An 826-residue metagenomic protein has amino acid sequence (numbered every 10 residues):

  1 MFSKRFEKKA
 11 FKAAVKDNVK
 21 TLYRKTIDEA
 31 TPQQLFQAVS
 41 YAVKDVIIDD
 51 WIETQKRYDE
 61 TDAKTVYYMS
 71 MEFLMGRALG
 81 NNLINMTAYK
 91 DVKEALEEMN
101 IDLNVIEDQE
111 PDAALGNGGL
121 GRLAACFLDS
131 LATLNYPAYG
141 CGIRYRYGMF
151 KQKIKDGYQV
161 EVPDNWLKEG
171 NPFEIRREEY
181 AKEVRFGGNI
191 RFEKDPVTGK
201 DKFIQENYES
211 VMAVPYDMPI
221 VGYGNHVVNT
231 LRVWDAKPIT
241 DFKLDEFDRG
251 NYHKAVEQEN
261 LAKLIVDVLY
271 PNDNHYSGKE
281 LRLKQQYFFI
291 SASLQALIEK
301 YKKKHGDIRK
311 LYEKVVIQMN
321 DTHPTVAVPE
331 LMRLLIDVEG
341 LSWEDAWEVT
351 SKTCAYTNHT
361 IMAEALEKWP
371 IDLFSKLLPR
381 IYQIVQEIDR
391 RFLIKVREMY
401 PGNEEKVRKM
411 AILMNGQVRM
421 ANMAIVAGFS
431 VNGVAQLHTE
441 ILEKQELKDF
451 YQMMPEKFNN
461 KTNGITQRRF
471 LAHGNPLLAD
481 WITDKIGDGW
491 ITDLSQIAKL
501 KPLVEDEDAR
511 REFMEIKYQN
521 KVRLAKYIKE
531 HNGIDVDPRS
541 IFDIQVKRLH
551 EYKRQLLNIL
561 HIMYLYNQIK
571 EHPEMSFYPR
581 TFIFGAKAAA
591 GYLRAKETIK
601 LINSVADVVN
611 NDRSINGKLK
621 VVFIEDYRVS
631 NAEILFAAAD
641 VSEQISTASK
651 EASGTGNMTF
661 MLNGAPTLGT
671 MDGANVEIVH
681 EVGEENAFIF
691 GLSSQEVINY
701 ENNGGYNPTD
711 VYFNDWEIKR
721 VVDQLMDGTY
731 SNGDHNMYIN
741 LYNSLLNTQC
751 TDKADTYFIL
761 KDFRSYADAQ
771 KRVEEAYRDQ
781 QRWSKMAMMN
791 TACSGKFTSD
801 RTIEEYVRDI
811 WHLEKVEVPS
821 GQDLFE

Functional and structural regions predicted by a protein language model:
M1-E826: A conserved ligand/cofactor-binding region detector
